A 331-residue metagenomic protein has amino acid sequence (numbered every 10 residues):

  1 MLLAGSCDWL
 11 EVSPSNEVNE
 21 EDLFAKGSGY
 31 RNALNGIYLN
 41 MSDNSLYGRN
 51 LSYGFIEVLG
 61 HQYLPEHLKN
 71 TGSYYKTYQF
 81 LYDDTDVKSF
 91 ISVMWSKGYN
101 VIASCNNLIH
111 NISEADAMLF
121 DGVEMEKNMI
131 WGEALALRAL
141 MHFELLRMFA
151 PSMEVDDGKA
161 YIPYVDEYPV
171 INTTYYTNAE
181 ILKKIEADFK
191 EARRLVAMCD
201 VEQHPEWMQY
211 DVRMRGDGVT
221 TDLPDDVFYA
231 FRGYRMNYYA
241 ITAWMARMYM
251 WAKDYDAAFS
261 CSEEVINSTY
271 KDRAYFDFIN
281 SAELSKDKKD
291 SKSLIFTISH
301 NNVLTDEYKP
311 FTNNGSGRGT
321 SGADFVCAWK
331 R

Functional and structural regions predicted by a protein language model:
M1-G5: Sec-dependent bacterial lipoprotein signal peptides
C7-L59, S262: Membrane-proximal, proline-rich intrinsically disordered regions
R31, G72-F149, I171-E180, L195-V196: Conserved, well-structured interaction surfaces
N32, D211-M214, V219, F228-Y238 (+2 more regions): Hydrophobic-face positions in mid-chain alpha helices that act as interaction patches
A115-M125, L195-G216, P224-R232: Flexible helix-coil transition and linker loops at the boundaries of alpha-helical arrays
L146-M153, D200, W251-K253: Short coil/turn linking the two alpha-helices of tandem helical-hairpin repeats
I181, D188, L195, C261-E264: Alpha-helical solenoid repeat scaffolds, predominantly canonical TPR units
